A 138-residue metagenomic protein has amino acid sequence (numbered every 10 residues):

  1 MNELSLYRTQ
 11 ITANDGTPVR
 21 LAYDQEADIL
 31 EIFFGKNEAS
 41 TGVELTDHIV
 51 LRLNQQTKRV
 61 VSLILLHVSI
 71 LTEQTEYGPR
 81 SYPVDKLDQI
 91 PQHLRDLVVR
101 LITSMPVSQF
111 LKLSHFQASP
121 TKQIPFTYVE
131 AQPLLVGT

Functional and structural regions predicted by a protein language model:
M1-H48, Q56, I70-Y77, Y82-T138: Intrinsically disordered terminal and processing segments
L66-H67: A generic structural motif
